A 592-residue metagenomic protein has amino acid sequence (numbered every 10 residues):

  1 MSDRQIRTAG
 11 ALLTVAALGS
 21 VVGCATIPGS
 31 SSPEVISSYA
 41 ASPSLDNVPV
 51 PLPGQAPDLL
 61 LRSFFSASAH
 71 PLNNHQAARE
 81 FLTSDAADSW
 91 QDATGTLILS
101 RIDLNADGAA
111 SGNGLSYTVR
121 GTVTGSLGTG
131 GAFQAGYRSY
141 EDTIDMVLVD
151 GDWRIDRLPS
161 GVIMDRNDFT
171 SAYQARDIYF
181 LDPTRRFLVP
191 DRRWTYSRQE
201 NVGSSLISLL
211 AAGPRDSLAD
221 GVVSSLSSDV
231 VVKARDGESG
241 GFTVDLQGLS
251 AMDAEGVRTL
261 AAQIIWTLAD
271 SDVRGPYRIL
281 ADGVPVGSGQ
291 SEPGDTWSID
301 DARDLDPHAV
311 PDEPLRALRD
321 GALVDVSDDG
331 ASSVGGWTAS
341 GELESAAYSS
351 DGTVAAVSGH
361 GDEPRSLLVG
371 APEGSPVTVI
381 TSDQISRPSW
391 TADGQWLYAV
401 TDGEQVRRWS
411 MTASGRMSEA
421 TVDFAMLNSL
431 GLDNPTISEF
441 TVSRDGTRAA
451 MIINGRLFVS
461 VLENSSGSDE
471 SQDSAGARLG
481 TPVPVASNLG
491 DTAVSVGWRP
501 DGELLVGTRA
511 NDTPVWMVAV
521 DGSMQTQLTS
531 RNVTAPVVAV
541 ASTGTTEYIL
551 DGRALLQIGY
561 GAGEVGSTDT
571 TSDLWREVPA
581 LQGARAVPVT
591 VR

Functional and structural regions predicted by a protein language model:
D3, A11-L12, G19-R592: Bimodal "functional hotspot" detector
